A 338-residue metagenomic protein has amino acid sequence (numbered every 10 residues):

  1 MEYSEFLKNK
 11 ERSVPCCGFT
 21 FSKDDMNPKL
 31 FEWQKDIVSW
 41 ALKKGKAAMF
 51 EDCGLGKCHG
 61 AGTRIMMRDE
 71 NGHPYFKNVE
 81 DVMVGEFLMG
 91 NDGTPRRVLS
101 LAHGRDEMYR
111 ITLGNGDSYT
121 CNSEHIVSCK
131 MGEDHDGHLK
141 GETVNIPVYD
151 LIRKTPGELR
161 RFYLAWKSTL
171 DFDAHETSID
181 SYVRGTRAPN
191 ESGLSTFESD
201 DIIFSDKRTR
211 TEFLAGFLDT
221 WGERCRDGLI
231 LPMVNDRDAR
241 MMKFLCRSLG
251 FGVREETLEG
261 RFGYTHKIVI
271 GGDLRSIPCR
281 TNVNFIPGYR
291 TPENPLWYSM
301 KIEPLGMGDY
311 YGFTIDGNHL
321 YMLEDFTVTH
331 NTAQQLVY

Functional and structural regions predicted by a protein language model:
M1-E5: Charged, low-complexity intrinsically disordered regions
F6, W33, W40, F76 (+3 more regions): Tryptophan-centered motif/residue detector
L7-D52: Conserved pre-motif I regulatory segment
L30-W33, R210, D238, Q335: Hydrophobic (often cysteine-bearing) scaffold residues that line and stabilize catalytic clefts of nucleotide/cofactor
Q34-I37, G185, G216, Q335: Small residues (Ala/Gly/Ser/Thr
G45-G60, N331-Y338: Walker A/P-loop
C58-N331: HINT superfamily self-processing domains
